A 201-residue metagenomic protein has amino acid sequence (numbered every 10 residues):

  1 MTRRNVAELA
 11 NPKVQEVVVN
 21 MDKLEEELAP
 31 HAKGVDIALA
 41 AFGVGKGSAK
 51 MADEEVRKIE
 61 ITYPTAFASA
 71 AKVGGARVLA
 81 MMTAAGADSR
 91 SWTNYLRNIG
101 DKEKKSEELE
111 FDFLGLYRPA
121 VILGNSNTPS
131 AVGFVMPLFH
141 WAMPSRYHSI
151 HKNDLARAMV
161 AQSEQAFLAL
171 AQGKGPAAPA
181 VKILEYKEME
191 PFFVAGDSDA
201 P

Functional and structural regions predicted by a protein language model:
M1, V17, L39, A80 (+1 more regions): Hydrophobic/aromatic beta-strand patches that form the interior of the parallel beta-sheet core in alpha/beta enzyme
T2-R3, E27: Short secondary-structure capping/turn segments at boundaries of alpha-helices and beta-strands
R4-N5, N11-P12, V35, D88-A200: Oxidoreductase cofactor-interface core, primarily capturing Rossmann-like NAD(P)-dependent enzymes
E8-A66, A70-V73: NAD(P)H-binding glycine-rich loop region in Rossmannoid oxidoreductase-like domains and their noncatalytic homologs
V44, K50-E103, E108-L109, L114-Y117: Conserved Rossmann-fold NAD(P)-dependent oxidoreductase catalytic core, especially the SDR/UDP-sugar
